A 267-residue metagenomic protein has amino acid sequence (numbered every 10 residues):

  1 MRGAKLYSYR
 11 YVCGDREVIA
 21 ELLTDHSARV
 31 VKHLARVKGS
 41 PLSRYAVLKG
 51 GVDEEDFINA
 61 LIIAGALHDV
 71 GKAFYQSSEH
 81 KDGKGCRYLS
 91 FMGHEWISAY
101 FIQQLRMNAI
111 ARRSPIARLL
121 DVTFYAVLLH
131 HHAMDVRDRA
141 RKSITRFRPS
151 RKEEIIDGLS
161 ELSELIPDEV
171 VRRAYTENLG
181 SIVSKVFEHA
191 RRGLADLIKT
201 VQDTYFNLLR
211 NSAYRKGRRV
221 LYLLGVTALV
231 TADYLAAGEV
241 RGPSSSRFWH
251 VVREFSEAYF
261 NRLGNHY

Functional and structural regions predicted by a protein language model:
M1-Y267: Metal-dependent phosphohydrolase cores
